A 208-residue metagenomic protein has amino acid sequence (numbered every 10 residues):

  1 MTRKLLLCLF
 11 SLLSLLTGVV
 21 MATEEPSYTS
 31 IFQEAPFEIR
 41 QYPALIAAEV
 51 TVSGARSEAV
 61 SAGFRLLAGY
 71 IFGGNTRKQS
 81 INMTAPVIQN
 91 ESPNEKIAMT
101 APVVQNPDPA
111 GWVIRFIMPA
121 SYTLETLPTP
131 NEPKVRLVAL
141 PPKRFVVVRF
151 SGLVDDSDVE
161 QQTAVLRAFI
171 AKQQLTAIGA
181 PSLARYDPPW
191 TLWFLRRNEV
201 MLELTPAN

Functional and structural regions predicted by a protein language model:
T2-N208: A solvent-exposed interaction/effector surface
